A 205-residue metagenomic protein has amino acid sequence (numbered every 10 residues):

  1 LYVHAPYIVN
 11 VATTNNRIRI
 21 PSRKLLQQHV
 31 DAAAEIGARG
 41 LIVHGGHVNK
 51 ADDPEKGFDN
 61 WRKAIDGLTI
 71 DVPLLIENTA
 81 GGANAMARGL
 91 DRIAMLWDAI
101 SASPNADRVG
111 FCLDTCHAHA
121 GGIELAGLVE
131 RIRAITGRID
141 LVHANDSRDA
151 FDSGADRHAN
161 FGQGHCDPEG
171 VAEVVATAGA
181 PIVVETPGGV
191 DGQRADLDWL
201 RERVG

Functional and structural regions predicted by a protein language model:
L1-A5, L41-V43, L74-I76, V109-D114 (+2 more regions): Hydrophobic faces of well-ordered beta-strands that scaffold small-molecule active sites in alpha/beta enzyme cores
Y2-T13, S153: N-terminal small/glycine-rich loop or linker at the start of catalytic domains across soluble metabolic enzymes
Y7, G46-H47, A80, R148 (+1 more regions): Short, flexible active-site-adjacent loop segments at beta-strand->alpha-helix junctions, enriched in small/polar
V11-G110, A120: Active-site acidic/histidine proton-transfer and metal-coordination neighborhood in alpha/beta enzyme cores
D52, M86-L90, A94, H117-P181 (+1 more regions): Gly/Pro-rich active-site loop or hairpin
K63-P73, A99-A102, R108-G110, A126-E130 (+3 more regions): A structural signal for the main folded, soluble domain(s) of proteins
V190-G205: C-terminal helical cap(s) of enzyme catalytic domains, especially alpha/beta-barrels
